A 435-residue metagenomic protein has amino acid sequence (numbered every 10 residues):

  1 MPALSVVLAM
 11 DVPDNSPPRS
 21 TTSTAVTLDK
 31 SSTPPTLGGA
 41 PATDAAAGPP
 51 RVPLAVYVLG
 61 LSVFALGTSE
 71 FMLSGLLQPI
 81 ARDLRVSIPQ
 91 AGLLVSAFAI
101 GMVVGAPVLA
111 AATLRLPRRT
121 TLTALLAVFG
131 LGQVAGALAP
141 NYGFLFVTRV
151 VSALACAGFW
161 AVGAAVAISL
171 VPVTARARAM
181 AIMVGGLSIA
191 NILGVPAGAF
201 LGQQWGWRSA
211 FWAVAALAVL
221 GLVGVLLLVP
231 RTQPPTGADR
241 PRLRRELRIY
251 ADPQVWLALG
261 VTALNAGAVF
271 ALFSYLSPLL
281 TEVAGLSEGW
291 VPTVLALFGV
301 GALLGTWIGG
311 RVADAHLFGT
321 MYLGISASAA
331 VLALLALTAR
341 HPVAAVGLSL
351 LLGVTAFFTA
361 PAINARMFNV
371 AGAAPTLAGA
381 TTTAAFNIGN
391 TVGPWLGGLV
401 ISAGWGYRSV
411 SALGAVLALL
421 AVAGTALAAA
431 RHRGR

Functional and structural regions predicted by a protein language model:
T43-P49, V229-V261: Juxtamembrane intracellular "pre-TM" segments in multi-pass secondary transporters
R85, P117, L138-F144, G285 (+1 more regions): Helix-breaking motifs and short loop linkers at transmembrane-helix boundaries and internal kinks in secondary membrane
V104-G143: Conserved MFS/SLC helix-loop-helix module at the cytosolic interface between two early adjacent transmembrane helices
A106-R118, G305-L317, I401-S402: Helix-to-loop junctions at the C-terminal end of transmembrane segments in multipass secondary transporters
V128, G132-A135, G143-S152, V343-L351: Paired small-residue
N141-F144, F159, P172-P230, Y275 (+1 more regions): Helix-loop-helix hairpin linking two adjacent transmembrane segments in secondary transporters
G319-I363: C-terminal transmembrane helical hairpin of 12-TM major facilitator-type secondary transporters
V370-W405, G414: A late C-terminal transmembrane helix in Major Facilitator Superfamily
